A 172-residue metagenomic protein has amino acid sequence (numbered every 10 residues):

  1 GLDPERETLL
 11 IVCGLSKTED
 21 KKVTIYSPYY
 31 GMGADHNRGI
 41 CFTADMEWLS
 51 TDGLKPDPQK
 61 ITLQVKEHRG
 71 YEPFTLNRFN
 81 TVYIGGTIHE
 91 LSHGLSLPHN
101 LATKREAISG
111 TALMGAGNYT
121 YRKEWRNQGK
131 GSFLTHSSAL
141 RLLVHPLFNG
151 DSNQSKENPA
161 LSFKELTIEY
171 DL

Functional and structural regions predicted by a protein language model:
G1-L95, H99-L101: Active-site-proximal segment of zinc-dependent metalloprotease catalytic domains
N77, N100-L172: Replace "(M1/M4/M9/M12/WLM)" with "(e.g., M1/M4/M8/M9/M12/M26/WLM)" and add "not limited to" to clarify scope
